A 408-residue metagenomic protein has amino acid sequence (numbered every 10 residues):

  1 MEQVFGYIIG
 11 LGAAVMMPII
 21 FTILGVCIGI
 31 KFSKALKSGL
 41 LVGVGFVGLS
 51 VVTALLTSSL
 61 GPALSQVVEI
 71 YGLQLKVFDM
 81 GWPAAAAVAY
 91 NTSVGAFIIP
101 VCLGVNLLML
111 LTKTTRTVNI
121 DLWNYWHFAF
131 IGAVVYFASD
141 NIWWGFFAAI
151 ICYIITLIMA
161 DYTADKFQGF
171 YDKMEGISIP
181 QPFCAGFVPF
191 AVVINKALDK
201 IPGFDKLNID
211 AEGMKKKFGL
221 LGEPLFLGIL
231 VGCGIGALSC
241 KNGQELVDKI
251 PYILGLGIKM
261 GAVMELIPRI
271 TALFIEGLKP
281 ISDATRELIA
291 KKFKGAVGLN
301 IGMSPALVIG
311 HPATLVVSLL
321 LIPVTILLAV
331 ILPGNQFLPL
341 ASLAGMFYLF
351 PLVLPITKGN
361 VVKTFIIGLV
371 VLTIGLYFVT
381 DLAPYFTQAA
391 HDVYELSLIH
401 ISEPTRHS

Functional and structural regions predicted by a protein language model:
E2, G29-I30, P83-A85, I201-L220 (+1 more regions): Cytosolic juxtamembrane amphipathic/interface segments immediately preceding and feeding into a transmembrane helix
E2-L11, A85-T92, K215-G222, L246-I253: Interfacial loop-to-helix junctions that mark the boundaries of transmembrane helices in multi-pass membrane
A13-K31: N-terminal signal-anchor/start-transfer transmembrane helix
G25, K37-E175, L307-E395: Early transmembrane hairpin of solute transport permeases
I70-F78, F170-I209, E276-S304: Juxtamembrane inter-helical linkers in multi-pass membrane proteins
F128-K259: Conserved, well-structured core segments that form the ligand-binding/active-site neighborhood of functional domains
S239-P312: Transmembrane helical segments that form the transport core of multi-pass membrane transport proteins
S397-S408: Residue-level detector of conserved catalytic or cofactor/ligand-binding positions in enzyme active sites
